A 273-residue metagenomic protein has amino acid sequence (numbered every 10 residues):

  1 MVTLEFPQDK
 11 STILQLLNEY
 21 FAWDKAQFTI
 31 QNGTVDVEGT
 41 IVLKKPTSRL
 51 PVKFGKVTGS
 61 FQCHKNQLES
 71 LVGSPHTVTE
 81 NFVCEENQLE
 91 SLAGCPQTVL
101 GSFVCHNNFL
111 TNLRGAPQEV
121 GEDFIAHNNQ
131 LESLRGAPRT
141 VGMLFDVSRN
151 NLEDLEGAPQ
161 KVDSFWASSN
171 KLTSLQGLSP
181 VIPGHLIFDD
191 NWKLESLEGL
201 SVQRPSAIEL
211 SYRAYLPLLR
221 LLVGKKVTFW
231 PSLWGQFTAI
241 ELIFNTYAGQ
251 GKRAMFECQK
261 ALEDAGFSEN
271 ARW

Functional and structural regions predicted by a protein language model:
M1-K53, Y212-W273: N-terminal capping/linker segments that flank leucine-rich repeat
V37-T47, V57-L68, V78-L89, Q97-L110 (+5 more regions): Concave beta-strand-loop units of leucine-rich repeat
S74, A116: Short basic/glycine-enriched coil/helix segment immediately N-terminal to the Walker B
